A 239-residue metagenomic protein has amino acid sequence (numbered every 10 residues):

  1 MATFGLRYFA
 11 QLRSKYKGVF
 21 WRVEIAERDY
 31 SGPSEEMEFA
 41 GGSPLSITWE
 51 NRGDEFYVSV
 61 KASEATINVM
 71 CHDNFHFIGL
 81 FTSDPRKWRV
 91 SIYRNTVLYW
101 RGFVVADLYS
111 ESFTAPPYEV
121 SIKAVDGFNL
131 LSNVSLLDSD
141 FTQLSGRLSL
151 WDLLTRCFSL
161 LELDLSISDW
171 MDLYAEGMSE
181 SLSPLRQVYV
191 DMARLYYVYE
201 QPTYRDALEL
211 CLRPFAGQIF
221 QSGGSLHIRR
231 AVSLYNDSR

Functional and structural regions predicted by a protein language model:
M1-D84, A115-D164: Juxtamembrane "anchor/assembly" segments of surface/extracellular structural proteins
S43-T48, V69, T82-D84, Y99-F103 (+2 more regions): A short linear-motif detector with a strong N-terminal bias
R52, N74, W88-S91, F103-Y109 (+2 more regions): Short alpha-helical segments and helix-capping/turn motifs at coil-helix boundaries
V69-D73, R94, V105-L108, D126-F128 (+1 more regions): Short, flexible loop/turn elements at secondary-structure junctions
R86, S91-A124, F220-S222: Short beta-strand and beta-hairpin "edge-sheet" elements
F113-R239: Charged- and aromatic-enriched interaction segments used to assemble and dock large macromolecular complexes
